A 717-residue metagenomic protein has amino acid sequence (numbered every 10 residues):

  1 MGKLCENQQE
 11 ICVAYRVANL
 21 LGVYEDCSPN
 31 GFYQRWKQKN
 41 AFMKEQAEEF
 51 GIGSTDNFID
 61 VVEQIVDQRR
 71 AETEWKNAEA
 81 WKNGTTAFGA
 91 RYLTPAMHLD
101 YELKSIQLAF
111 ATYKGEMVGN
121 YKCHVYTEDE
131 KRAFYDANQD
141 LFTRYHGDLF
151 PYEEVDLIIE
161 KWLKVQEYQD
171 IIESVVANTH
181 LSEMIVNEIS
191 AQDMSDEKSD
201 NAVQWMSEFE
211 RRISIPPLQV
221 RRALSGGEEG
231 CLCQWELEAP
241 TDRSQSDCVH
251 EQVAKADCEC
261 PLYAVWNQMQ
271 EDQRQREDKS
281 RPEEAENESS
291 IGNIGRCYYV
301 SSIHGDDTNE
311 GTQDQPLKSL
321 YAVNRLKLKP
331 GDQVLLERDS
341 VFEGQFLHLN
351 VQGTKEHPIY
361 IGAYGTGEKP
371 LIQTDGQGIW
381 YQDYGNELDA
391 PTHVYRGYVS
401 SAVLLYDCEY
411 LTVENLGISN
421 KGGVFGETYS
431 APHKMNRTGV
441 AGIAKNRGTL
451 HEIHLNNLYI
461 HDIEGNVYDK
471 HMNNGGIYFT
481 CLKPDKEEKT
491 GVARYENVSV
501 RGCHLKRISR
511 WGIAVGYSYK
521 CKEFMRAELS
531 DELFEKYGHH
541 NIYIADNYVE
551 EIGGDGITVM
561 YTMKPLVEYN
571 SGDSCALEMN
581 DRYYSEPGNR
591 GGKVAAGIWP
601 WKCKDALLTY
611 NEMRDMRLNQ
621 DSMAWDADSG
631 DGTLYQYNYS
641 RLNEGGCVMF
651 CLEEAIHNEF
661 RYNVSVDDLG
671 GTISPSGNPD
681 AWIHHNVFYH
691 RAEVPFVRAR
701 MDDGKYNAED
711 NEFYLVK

Functional and structural regions predicted by a protein language model:
L4-G227, L232, M269, Q273: Peptidyl-prolyl cis-trans isomerase
G230-W266: Cysteine-cluster motifs in flexible loop/terminal segments that predominantly coordinate metals
C233, F342, Q352-H433, Y459-D469: Right-handed parallel beta-helix/beta-spiral solenoid domain characteristic of secreted/periplasmic
R276-N287, I291, D307, I379-Y381 (+4 more regions): Acidic, glycine- and Ser/Thr-rich low-complexity intrinsically disordered tracts in extracellular/secreted proteins
V300-E337, V341-E343, V399: Acidic Gly/Asp/Thr-rich repetitive segments characteristic of extracellular carbohydrate-active and adhesion proteins
Y321-K327, F342-G353, Q373-T374, Y561: Short, T/G/N/S-enriched strand-turn elements that build extracellular solenoid repeat scaffolds
L347-L349, Q377-L404, E427-N446, Y468-G491 (+7 more regions): Extracellular beta-strand/beta-solenoid scaffold signature
P358, G365-G367, E409-N420, G448-E464 (+10 more regions): Right-handed parallel beta-helix
